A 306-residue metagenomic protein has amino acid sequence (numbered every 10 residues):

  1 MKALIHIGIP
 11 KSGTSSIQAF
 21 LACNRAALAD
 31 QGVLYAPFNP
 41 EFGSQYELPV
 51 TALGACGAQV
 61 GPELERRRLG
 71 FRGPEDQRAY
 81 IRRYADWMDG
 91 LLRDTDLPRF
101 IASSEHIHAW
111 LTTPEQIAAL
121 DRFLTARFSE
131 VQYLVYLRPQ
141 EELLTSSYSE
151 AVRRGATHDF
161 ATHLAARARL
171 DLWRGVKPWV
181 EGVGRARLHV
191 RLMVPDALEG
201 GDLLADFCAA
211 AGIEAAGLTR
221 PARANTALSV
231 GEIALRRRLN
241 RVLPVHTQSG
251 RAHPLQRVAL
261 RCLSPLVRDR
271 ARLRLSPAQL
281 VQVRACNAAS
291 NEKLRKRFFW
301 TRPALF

Functional and structural regions predicted by a protein language model:
M1-F306: Anion-recognition interface
